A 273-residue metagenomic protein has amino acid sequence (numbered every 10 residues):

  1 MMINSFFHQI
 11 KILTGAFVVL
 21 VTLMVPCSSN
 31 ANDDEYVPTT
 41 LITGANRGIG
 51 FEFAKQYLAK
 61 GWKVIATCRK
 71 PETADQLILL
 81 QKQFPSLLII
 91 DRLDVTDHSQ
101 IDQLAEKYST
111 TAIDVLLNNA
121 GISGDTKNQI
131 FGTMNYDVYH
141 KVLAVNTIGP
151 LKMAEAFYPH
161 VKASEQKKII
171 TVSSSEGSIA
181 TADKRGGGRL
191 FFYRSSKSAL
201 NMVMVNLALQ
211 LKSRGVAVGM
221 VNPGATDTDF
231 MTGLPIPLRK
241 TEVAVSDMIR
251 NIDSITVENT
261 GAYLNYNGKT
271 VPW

Functional and structural regions predicted by a protein language model:
T43, I113-G121, N146, T171 (+1 more regions): Rossmann-fold scaffold of SDR-type NAD(P)-dependent oxidoreductases
N46: Conserved glycine-rich cofactor-binding loop
G50-F51: N-terminal Rossmann-fold NAD(P) dinucleotide-binding loop
K55, L151, S198-V205, L209 (+1 more regions): Conserved active-site helix of classical SDR/Rossmann-fold NAD(P)-dependent CH-OH oxidoreductases
K60-Q76: Conserved glycine-rich Rossmann-like NAD(P)H-binding loop of the short-chain dehydrogenase/reductase
D91-Q103, Y136: The beta1-alpha1 cofactor-binding region of Rossmann-like NAD(H)/NADP(H)-dependent oxidoreductases
I122-L143, I148, K162-K212, A225: Catalytic loop of short-chain dehydrogenase/reductase
S213, M220-P223, T228, T232-W273: C-terminal helical subdomain
